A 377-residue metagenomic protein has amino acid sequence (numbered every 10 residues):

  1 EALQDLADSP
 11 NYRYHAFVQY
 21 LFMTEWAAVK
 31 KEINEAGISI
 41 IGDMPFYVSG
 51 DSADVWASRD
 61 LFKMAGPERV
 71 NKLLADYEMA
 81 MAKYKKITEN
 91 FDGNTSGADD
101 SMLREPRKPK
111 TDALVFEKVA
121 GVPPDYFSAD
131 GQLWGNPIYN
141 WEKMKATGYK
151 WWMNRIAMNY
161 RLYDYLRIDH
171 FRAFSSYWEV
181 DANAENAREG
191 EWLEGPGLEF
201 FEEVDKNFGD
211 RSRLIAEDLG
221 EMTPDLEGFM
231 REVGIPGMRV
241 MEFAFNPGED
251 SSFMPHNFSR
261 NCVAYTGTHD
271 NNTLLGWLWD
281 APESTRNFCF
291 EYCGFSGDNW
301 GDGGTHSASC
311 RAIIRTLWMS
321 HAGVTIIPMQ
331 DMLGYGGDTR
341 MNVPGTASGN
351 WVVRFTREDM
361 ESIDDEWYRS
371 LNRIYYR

Functional and structural regions predicted by a protein language model:
E1-M23, V48-I326, Q330-M332, V343-A347 (+1 more regions): Alpha-amylase-like alpha-glycosidases and glucanotransferases acting on alpha-linked glucans and related
Y20-Y47: Conserved, well-ordered alpha-helix/loop/beta-strand core segments that scaffold catalytic motifs
G334-R377: Structured C-terminal cap/extension of enzyme domains
